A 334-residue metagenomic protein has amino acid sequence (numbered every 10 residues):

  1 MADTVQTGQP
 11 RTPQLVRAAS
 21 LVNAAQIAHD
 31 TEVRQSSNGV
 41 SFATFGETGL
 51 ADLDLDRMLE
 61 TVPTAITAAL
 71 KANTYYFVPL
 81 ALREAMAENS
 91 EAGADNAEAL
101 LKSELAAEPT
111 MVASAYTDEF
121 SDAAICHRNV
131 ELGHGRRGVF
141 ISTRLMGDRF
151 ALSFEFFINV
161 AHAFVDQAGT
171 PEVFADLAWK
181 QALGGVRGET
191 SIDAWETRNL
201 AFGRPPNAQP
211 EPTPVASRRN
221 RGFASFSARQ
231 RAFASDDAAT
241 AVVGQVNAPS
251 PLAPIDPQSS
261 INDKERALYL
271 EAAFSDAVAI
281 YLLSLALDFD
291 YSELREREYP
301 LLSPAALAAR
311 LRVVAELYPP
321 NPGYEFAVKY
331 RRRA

Functional and structural regions predicted by a protein language model:
M1-F150, L317-A334: A metal-dependent hydrolase signature that marks the N-terminal structural subdomain at the beginning of catalytic folds
M1-S37, Q230, A239-A334: Pan-zinc metallopeptidase signature
R149, S153, F157, A267 (+1 more regions): Hydrophobic (often cysteine-bearing) scaffold residues that line and stabilize catalytic clefts of nucleotide/cofactor
F150, F154, D166-R219, D290-L301: Post-HEXXH active-site segment of zinc metalloproteases
E155-A168, A277: Catalytic glutamate of the conserved HExxH
N199-D263: Short amphipathic alpha-helical segments and their helix-coil junctions
